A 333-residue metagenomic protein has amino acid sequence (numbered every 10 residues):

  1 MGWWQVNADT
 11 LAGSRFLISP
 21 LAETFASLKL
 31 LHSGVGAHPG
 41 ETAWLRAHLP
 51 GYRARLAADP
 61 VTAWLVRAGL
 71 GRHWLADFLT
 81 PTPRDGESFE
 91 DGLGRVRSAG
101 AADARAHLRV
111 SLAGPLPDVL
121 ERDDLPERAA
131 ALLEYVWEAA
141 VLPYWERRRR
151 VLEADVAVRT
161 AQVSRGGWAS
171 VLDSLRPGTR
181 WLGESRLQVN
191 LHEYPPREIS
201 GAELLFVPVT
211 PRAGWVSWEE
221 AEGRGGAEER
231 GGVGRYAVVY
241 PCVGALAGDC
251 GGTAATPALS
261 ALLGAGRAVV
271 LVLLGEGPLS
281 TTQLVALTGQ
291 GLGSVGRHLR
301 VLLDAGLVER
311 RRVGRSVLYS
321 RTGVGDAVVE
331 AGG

Functional and structural regions predicted by a protein language model:
M1-V189, P195-R197: N-terminal, charged low-complexity regulatory/assembly segments
D9, A63, A157, S164 (+8 more regions): Sparse, context-dependent recognition of short Cys/His-centered cofactor- or disulfide-binding micro-motifs
R53-T62, L75-R84, R186, N190-A245: Long, low-complexity, charge-rich intrinsically disordered regions
V207, R212-G333: Extended mid-to-C-terminal alpha-helical interaction segments
